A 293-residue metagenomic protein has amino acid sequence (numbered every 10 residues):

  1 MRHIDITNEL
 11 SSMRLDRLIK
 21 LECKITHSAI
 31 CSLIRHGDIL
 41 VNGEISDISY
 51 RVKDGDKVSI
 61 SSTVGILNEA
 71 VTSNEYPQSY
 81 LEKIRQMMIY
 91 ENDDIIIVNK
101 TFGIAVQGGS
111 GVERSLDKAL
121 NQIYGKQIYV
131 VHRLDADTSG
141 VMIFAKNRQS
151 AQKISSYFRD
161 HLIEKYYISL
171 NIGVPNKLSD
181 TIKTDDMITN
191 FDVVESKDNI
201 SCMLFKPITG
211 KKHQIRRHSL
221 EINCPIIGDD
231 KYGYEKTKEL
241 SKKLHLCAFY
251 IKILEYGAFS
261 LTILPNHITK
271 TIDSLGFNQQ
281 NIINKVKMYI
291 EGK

Functional and structural regions predicted by a protein language model:
M1-K183, T271-I272, K285-K293: RNA pseudouridine synthases
N42-I48, N199-C202, T237: Short alpha-helix capping/helix-loop boundary micro-motifs
G43, S62, R217, E235-K236 (+1 more regions): Conserved "cap/hinge" positions at secondary-structure junctions
Y124-I154, T181-P225, L246-K293: The conserved catalytic core of RNA pseudouridine synthases
H161, K197, L240-H245: A generic structural micro-feature
Y167-I168, D230, F249: Extracytoplasmic/periplasmic beta-strand context in beta-sandwich domains, especially the cupredoxin/COX2 CuA-binding
G173-P175, K197, Y232: Short, solvent-exposed coil/turn elements at secondary-structure transition points
I227-L240: Short, surface-exposed loop/helix-turn segments at secondary-structure junctions that function as lids/hinges flanking
